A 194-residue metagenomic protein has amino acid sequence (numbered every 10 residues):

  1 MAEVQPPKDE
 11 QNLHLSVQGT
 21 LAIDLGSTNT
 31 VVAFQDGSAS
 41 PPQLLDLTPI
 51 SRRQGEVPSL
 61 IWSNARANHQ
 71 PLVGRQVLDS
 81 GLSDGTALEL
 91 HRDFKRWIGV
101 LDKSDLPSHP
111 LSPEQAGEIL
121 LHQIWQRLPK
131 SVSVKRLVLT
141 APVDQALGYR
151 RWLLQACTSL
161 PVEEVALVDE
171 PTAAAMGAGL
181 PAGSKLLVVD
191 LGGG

Functional and structural regions predicted by a protein language model:
M1-Q5, W97-V100: Non-catalytic, solvent-exposed interaction/assembly segments
A2-Q18, V162-V189: Conserved phosphate-binding catalytic cores of ATP/NTP-utilizing and phosphoryl-transfer enzymes
L21-G26, V32, G37, Q43-L44: N-terminal amphipathic, basic-rich helices that act as targeting or association modules
I23-N29, L180-P181, V188-G194: A short acidic Gly-Thr/Ser loop motif
V31-A33, I61-W62: Conserved hydrophobic/aromatic positions in well-ordered beta-strands
F34-Q35, Y149-L153, G177-P181: Short acidic, glycine/serine/threonine-rich loops at helix termini
S38-T158: Phosphate-binding loop and its immediate beta->loop->alpha context in nucleotide/phosphate-handling enzymes
D144-A146, T172-A173, G193: Conserved nucleotide-binding/hydrolysis micro-motifs of P-loop NTPases
